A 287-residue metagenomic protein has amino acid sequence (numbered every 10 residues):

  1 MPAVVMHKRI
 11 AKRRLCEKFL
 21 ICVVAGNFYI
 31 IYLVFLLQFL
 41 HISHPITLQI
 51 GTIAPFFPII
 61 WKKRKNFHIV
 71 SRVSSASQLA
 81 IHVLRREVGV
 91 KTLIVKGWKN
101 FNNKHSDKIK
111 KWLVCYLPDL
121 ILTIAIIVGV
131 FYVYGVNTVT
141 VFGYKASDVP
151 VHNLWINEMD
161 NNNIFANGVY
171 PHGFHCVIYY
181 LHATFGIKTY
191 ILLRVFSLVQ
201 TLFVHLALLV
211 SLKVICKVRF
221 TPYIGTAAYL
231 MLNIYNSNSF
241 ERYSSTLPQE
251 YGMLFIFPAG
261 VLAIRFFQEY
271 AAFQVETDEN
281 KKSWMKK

Functional and structural regions predicted by a protein language model:
M1, F28, T47-P55, V199-F203 (+1 more regions): Membrane-embedded alpha-helical segments of multi-pass membrane proteins, especially the transmembrane helices
M1-C115: Membrane-embedded, hydrophobic transmembrane alpha-helices
M1-C16, F35, F39, L198 (+2 more regions): Transmembrane alpha-helical segments of multipass membrane enzymes and assembly factors that act on membrane-embedded
K12, I42, N66-V70, T140 (+3 more regions): Perimembrane helix-loop junctions in membrane proteins
I21-V34, A227-I234, I256-P258: Hydrophobic membrane-spanning alpha-helices of multi-pass integral membrane proteins
F35-Q38, I46-L48, Y179-A183, K213 (+1 more regions): Short glycine/serine- and small hydrophobic-enriched flexible loop segments
W112, P118, L122-L254: Active-site lumenal/periplasmic loops and adjacent helix-entry segments of GT-C-fold, multi-pass membrane
I256-K286: Membrane-interface transmembrane helices that cradle and orient dolichyl/undecaprenyl
